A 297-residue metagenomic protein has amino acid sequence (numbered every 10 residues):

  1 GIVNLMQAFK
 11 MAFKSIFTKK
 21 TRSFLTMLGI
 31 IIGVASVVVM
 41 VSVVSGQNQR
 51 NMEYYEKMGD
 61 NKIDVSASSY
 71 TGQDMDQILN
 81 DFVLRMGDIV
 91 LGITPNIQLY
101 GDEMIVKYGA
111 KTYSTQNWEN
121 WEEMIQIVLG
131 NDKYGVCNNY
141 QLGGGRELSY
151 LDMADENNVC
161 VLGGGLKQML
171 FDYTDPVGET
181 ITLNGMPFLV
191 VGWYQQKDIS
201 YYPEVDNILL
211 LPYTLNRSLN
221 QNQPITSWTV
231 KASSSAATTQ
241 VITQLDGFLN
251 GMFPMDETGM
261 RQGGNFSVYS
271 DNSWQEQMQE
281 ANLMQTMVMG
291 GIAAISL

Functional and structural regions predicted by a protein language model:
G1-V34: N-terminal Sec/SRP start-transfer signal
F13, F17, N48, M52 (+1 more regions): Alpha-helical membrane-interface segments at transmembrane helix boundaries
K19, Q47, V65, F82-V83 (+8 more regions): Generic structural signal for small/hydrophobic residues in well-ordered secondary structure, especially within
L25-S36, T286-L297: Alpha-helical transmembrane segments of integral membrane proteins
V34-I63: Alpha-helical transmembrane segments
S66, G72, Q77-E147, V268: Short amphipathic beta-strand/extended segments in non-transmembrane regions
L84-R85, T174, T182-P187, W193-M287: Mechanotransmission and gating elements of multispan inner-membrane complexes involved in transport and envelope
N120-L219, Q223, Q240: Hydrophobic secondary-structure segments that place a key small or acidic residue at a functional site
